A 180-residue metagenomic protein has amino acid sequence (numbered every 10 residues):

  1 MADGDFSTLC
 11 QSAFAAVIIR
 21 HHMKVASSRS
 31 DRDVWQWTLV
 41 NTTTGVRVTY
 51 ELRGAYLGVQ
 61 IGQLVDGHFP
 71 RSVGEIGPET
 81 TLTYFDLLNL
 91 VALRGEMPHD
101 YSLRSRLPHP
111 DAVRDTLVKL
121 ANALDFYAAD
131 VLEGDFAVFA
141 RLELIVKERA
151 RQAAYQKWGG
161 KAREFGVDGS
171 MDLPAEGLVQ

Functional and structural regions predicted by a protein language model:
M1-A13, V25-Q180: Intrinsically disordered, low-complexity regulatory regions enriched in serine/threonine/proline and acidic residues
